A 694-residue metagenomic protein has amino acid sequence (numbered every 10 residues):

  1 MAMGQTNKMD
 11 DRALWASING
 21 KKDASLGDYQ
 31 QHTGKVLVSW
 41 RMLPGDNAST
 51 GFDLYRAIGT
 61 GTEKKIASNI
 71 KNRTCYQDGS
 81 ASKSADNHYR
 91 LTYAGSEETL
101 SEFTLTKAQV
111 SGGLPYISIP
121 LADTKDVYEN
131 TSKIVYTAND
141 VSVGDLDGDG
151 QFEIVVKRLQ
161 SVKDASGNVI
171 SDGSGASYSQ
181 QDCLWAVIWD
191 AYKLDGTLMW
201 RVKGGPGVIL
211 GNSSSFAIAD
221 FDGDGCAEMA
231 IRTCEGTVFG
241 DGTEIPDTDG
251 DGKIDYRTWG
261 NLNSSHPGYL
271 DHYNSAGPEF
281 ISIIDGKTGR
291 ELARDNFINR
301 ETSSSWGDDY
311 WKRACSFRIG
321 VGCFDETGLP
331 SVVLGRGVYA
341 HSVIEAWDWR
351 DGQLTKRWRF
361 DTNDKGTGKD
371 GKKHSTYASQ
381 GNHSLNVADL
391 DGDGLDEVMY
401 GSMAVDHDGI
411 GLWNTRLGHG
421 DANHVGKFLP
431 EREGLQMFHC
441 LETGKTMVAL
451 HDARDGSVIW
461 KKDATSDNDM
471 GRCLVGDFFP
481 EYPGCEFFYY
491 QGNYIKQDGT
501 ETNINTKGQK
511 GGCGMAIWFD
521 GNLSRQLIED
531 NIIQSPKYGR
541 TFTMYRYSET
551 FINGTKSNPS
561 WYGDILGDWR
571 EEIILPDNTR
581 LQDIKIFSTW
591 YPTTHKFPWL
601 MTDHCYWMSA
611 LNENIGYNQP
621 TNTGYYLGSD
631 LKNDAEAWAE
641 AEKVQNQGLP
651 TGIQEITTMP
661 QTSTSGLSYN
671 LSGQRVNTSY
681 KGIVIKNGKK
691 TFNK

Functional and structural regions predicted by a protein language model:
A2-G4: Boundary at the C-terminal end of the N-terminal hydrophobic targeting segment
N7-D11, T33-K35, M42-N47, G61 (+2 more regions): Beta-propeller-forming repeat regions
W15-I18, Q30: Beta-strand/beta-sandwich contexts
K21-A24, H32-S39: Short coil/turn motif common to extracellular beta-sandwich-like domains
D46-S49, T662-S663: Short proline/glycine-enriched turn/loop motifs at strand-loop junctions of beta-rich domains
L54-R56, A191: Conserved aromatic beta-strand anchor motif in extracellular beta-sandwich/beta-rich domains
G648-S672: Residue-level detector of functionally pivotal "anchor" positions at catalytic/ligand-binding pockets or at interdomain
I683-K694: C-terminal tail/sorting-segment detector
